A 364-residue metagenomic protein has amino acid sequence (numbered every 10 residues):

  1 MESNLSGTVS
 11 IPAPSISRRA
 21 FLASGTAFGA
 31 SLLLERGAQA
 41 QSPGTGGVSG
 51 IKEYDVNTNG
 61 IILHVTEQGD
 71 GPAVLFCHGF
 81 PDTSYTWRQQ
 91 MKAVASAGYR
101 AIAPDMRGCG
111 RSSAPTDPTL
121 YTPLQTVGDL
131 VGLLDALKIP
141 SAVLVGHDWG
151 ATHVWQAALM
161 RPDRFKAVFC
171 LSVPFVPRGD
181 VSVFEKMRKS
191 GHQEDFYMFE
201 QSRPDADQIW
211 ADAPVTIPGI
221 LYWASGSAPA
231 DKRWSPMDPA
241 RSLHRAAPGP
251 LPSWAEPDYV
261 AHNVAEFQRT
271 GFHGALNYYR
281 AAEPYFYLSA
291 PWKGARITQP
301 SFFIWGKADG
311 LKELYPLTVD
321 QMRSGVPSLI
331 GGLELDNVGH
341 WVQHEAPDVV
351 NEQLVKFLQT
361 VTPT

Functional and structural regions predicted by a protein language model:
M1-I16: N-terminal secretory signal peptides
I16-G25: N-terminal export leaders
A38-A40: Boundary at the C-terminal end of the N-terminal hydrophobic targeting segment
S49-I51, G60, C109-V145, W149-I330: Flexible "cap/lid" subdomain of the alpha/beta-hydrolase fold that forms the substrate-access gate
T58-E67: A short loop-to-beta-strand scaffold at the N-terminal edge of the catalytic core in hydrolase folds
E67-R111: Conserved HGGG/HGGXW glycine-rich cap/lid loop of the alpha/beta-hydrolase fold
F76, I102, V145, F169 (+1 more regions): Conserved Rossmann-like nucleotide-binding pocket used by diverse enzymes that bind dinucleotide cofactors
L329-T364: Catalytic active-site module of serine/aspartate enzymes centered on a nucleophile-bearing elbow/loop
